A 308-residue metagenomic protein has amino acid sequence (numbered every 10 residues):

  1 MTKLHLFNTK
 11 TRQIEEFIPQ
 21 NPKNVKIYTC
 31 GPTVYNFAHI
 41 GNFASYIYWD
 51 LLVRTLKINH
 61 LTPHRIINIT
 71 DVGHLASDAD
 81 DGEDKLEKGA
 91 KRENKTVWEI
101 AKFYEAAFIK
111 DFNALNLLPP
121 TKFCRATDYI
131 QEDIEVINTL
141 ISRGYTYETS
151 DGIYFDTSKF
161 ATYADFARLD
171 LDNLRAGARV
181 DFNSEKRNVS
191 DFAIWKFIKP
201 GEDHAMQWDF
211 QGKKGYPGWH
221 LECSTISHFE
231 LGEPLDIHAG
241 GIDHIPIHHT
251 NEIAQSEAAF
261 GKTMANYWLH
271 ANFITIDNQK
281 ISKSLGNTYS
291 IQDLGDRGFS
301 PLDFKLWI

Functional and structural regions predicted by a protein language model:
M1-Y35, D50, K110, Q131-I308: Alpha-helical recognition segments enriched in aromatics with Gly/Pro capping that present substrate-recognition
T11, Q20-N116: N-terminal, positively charged nucleic-acid-binding surface of large information/translation enzymes
A44, R125, H248: Small/polar loops that bind or transfer phosphate-bearing groups
P63, P120-K122, L235, A265-N266: Residue-level recognition of the N-termini of beta-strands and the immediately preceding loop/turn
I66-G73, A101-F108, L118-D133, D151-F160: Short, glycine/charge-rich beta-strand/loop segments that flank catalytic centers and engage negatively charged groups
K88-V97, K122-T127, K213, G241-I242: The substrate-binding groove and active-site-proximal loops of carbohydrate-active enzymes, especially glycoside
